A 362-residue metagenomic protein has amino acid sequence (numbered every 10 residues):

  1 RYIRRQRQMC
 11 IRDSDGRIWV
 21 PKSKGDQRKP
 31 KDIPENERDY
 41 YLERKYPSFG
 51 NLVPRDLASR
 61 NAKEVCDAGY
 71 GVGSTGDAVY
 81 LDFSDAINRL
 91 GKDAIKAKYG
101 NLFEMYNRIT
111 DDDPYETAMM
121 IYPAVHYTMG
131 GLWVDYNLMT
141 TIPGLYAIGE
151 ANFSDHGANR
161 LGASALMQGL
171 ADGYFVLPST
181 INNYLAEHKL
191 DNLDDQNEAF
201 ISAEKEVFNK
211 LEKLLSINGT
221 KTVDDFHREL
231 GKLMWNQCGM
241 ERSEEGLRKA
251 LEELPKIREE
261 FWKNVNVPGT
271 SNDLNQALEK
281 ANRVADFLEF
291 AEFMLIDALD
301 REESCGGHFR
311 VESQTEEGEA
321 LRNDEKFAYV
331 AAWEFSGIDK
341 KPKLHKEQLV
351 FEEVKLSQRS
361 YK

Functional and structural regions predicted by a protein language model:
R1, L90-D93, E116, R160-Q168: Alpha-helix capping and helix-loop boundary segments enriched in small/acidic/polar residues
R1-I11: Single conserved hydrophobic/aromatic residue that forms the stacking wall/gate of nucleotide- or nucleobase-binding
I3, S74-T75, Y115, T141: Short, structurally constrained coil/turn elements that cap an alpha-helix or connect an alpha-helix to the following
Q8, I121-A124, L299: Short Gly/Pro-enriched turn/cap motifs at secondary-structure boundaries
R12-K31, E35-N61, V65-S74, Y127 (+2 more regions): Glycine- and aromatic-enriched mobile tails/lids
A78, S84, G100: Glycine-rich, aromatic-lined ligand/substrate-binding cores of catalytic and carbohydrate-binding domains
A86-N88: N-terminal export/ancillary region detector
L90-M139: Accessory "access/gating" subregions that flank catalytic or transport cores
